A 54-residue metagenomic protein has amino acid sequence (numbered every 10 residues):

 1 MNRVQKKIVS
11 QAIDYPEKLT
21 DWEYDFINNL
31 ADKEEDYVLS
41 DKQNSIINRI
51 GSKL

Functional and structural regions predicted by a protein language model:
M1-L54: A composition-driven surface/loop motif
